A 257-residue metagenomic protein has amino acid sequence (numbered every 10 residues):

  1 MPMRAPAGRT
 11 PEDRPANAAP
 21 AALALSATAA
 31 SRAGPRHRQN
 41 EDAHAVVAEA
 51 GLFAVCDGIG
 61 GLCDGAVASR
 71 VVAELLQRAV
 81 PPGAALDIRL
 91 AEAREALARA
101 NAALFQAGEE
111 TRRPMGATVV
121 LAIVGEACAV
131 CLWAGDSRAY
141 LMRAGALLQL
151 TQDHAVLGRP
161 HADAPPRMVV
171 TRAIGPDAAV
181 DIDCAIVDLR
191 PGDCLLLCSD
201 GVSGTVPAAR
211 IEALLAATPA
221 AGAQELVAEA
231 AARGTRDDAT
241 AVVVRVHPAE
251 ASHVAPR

Functional and structural regions predicted by a protein language model:
M1-R257: PP2C/PPM-type serine/threonine phosphatase catalytic domain
